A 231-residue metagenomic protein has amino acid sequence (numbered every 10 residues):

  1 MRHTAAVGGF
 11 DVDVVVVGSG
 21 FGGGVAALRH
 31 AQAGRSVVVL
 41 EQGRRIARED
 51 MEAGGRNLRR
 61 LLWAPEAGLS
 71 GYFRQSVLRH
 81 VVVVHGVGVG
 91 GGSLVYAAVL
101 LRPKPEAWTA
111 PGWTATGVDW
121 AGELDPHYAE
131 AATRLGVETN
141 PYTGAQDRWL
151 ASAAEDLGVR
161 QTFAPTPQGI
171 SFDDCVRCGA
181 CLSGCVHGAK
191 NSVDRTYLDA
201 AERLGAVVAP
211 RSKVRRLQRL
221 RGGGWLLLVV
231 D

Functional and structural regions predicted by a protein language model:
M1-A110, V229: N-terminal glycine-rich phosphate/pyrophosphate-binding loop and immediately adjacent elements
T4, V25-L28, T196-L198, K213-R216: Generic recognition of flexible, low-complexity loop/linker segments
R35-S36, E202-A209, Q218-G222: Secondary-structure transition/capping motifs at alpha-helix termini and the adjoining loop/turn into the next element
E49-D50, E106, D174-C175, L220-R221: Short Asp/Glu-rich motifs
E52-R56, C178-L182, G223-L226: Short low-complexity, flexible loop/linker segments enriched in glycine and/or proline with clustered acidic
V87-G90, V176, G222: Short, solvent-exposed loop/turn segments at the edges of secondary structure
G112-V214: Conserved redox-cofactor binding core of oxidoreductases
R216-D231: Conserved beta-strand-loop-beta-strand element in the redox core of flavoprotein oxidoreductases
